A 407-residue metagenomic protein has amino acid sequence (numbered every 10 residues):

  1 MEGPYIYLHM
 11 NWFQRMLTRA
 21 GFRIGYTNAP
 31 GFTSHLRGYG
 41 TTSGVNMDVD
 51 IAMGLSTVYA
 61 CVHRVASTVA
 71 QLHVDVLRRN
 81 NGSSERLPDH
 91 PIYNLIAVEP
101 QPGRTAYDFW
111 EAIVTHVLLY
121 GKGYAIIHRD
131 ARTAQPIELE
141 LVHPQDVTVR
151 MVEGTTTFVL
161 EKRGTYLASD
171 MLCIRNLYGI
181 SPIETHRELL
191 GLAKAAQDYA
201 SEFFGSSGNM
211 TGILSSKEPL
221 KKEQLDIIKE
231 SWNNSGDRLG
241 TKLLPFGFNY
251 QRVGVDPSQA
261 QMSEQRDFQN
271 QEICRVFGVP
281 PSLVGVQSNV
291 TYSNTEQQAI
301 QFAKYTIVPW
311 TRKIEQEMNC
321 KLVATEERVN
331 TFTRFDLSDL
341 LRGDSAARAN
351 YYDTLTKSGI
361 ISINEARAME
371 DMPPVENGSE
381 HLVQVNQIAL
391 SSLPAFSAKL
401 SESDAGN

Functional and structural regions predicted by a protein language model:
E2-M262, R266-F268, E272-R275, V279-S282 (+4 more regions): Structured, contiguous alpha/beta core segments that scaffold functional sites
E223, I227, E264-F268, E272 (+5 more regions): Generic recognition of stable, solvent-exposed alpha-helical segments in well-folded globular domains
N294-E296: Small-residue-rich helix-loop
A299-V329, L382-N407: Long, compositionally biased
W310-K357: C-terminal hydrophobic structural anchor segments that stabilize assembly/packing rather than catalytic chemistry
